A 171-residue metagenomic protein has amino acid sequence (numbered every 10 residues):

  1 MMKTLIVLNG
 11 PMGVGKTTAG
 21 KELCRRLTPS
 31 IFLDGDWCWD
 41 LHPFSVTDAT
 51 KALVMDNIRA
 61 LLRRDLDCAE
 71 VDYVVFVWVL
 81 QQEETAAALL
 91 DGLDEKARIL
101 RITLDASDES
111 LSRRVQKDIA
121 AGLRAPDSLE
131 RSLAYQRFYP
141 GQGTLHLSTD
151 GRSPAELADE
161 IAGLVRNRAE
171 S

Functional and structural regions predicted by a protein language model:
M2-L5, V71: Pre-Walker A (Motif I) flank of P-loop NTPase domains
L8: Hydrophobic anchor at the beta1->P-loop junction of P-loop NTPases
P11: P-loop (Walker A) phosphate-binding loop of NTP-binding proteins
V14: ATP-binding Walker
T17-R63: Conserved substrate/cofactor phosphate-moiety recognition/catalytic segment in nucleotide-dependent phosphotransferases
L53-K96: Glycine-rich phosphate-binding loop used to anchor ATP phosphates in small-molecule kinases, encompassing both
E95-V115: Conserved phosphate-donor/acceptor-positioning beta-strand/loop module used by diverse small-molecule
K117-E160, R168: Small-molecule kinase domains that catalyze NTP-dependent phosphoryl transfer to phosphate-bearing small molecules
